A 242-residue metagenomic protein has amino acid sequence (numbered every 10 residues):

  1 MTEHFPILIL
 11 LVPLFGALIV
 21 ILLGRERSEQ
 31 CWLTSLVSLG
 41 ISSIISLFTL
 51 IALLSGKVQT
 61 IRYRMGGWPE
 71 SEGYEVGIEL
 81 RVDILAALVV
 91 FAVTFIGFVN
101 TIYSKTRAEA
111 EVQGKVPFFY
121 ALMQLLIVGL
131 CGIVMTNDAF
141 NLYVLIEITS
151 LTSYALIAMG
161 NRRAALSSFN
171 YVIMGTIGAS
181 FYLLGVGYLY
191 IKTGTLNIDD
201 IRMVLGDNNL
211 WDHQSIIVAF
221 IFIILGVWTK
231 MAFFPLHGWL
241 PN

Functional and structural regions predicted by a protein language model:
M1-F5, L22-A121, D199-M203: Transmembrane helix-loop-helix hairpins at membrane boundaries of multipass inner-membrane proteins
T2-V12, I84-F95, A139-T152, I216-V227: Structural signature of hydrophobic alpha-helical transmembrane segments
P13, T34, D83, D138 (+1 more regions): Divalent metal-coordination and catalytic microenvironments
L14, L36-I45, Q124-V128, V218-I223: Alpha-helical transmembrane segments
G16, V20, S42-I45, G97-N100 (+3 more regions): Alpha-helical transmembrane segments of multipass membrane proteins
A17-R27, F98-E111, Y154-R163, S167 (+1 more regions): C-terminal ends of transmembrane helices
E26-S28, F118-L125, G129-S215, T229: Alpha-helical multi-pass transmembrane bundles of energy-transducing inner-membrane proteins
L53-E79, I148, S180-N242: Juxtamembrane/interfacial segments at transmembrane-helix boundaries in multi-pass membrane proteins
